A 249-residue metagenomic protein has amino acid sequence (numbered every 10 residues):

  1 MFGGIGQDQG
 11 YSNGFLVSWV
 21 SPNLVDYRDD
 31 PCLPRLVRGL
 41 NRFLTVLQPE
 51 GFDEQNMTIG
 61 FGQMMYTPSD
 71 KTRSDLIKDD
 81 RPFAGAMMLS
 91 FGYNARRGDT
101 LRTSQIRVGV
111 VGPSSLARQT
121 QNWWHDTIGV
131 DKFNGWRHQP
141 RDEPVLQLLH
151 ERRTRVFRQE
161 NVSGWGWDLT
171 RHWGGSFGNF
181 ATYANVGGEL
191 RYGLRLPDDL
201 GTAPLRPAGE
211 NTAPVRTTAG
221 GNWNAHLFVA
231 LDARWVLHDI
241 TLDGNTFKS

Functional and structural regions predicted by a protein language model:
M1-F2, W165-F177: Transmembrane beta-strand segments that form the barrel wall of outer-membrane beta-barrel proteins
M1-P34: N-terminal ordered "arm"
F2-G3, S74-K78, K132-H138, G174 (+1 more regions): Extracellular loop and loop/strand-boundary signature of outer-membrane beta-barrel proteins
Q9-F15, Q55, F83-M87, R102 (+4 more regions): Residues that define the transmembrane beta-barrel architecture of outer-membrane proteins
F15-S21, F61, L89-A95, V108-V110 (+4 more regions): Residues on the lipid-exposed face of transmembrane beta-strands in outer-membrane beta-barrel proteins
N23-Q55, R96-T103, V156-L169, R195-N224: Short loop/turn motifs that connect adjacent beta-strands in outer-membrane beta-barrel proteins
G39-A117: Long, hydrophobic/aromatic-enriched structural stretches that serve as scaffold segments
S69-K71, E189, L194-S249: Outer membrane beta-barrel transmembrane domains
